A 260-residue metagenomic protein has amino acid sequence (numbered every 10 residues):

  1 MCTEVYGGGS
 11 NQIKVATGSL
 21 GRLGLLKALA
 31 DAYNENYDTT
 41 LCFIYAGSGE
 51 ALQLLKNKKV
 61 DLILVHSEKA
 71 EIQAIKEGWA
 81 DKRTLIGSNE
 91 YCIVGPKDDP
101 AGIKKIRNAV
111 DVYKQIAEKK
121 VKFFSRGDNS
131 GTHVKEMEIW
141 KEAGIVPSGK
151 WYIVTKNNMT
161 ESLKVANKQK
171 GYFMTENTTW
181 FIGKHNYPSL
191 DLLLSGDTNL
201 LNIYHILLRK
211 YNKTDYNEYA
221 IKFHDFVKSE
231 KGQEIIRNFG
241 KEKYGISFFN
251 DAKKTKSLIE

Functional and structural regions predicted by a protein language model:
M1-T40, G49, Q53, K59 (+4 more regions): Exported/periplasmic ABC-transporter solute-binding proteins
K58, N89-E90: Short, conserved active-site loops that position catalytic residues or coordinate cofactors/metal ions across diverse
L62-S88: Acidic, polar ligand-binding/catalytic clefts
I93: Serine endopeptidase catalytic core focused on the charge-relay Asp
